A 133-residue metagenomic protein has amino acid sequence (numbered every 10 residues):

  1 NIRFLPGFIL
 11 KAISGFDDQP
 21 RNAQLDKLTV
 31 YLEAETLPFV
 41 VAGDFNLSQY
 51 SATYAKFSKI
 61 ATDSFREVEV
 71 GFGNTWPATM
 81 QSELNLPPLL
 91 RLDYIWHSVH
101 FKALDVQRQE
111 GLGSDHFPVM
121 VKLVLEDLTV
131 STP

Functional and structural regions predicted by a protein language model:
N1-T132: Soluble catalytic domains of enzymes that build or remodel membrane lipids, polysaccharides, and related
